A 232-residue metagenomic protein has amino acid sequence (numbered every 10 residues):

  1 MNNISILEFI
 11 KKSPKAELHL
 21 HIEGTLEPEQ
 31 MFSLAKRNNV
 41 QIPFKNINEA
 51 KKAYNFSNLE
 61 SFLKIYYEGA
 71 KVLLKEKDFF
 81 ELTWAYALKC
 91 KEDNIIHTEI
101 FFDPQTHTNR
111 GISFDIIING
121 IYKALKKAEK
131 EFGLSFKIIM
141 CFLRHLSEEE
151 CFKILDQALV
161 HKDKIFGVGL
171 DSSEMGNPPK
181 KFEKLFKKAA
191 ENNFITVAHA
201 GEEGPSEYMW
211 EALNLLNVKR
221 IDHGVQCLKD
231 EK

Functional and structural regions predicted by a protein language model:
M1-F194, E203-Y208, K219-D222, Q226-K232: Metal-cofactor-binding active-site regions of metalloenzymes
L159, L213-N214: Ankyrin-repeat helical core positions
H199: Active-site glycine-centered loops adjacent to acidic/histidine catalytic or metal-binding residues that shape
